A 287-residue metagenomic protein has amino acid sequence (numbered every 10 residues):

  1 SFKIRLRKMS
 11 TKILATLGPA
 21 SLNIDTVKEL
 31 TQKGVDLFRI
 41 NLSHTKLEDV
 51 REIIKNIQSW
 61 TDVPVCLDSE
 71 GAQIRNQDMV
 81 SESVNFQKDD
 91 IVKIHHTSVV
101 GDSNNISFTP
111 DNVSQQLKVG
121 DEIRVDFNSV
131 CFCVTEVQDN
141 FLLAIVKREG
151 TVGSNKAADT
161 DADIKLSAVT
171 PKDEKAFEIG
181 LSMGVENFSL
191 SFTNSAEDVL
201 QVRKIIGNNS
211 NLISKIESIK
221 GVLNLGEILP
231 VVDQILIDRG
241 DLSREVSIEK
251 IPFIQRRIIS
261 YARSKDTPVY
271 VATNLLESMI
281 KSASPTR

Functional and structural regions predicted by a protein language model:
F2-R287: Non-catalytic helical/linker scaffolds that mediate oligomerization, partner binding, and domain coupling around large
